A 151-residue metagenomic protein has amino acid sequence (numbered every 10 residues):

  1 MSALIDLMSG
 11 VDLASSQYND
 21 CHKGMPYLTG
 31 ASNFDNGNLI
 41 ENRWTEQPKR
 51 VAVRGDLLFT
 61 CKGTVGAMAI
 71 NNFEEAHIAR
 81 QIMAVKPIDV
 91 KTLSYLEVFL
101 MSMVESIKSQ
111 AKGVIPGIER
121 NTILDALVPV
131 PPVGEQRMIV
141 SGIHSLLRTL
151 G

Functional and structural regions predicted by a protein language model:
M1-D12, P129-G151: Non-catalytic DNA-recognition/assembly elements of restriction-modification systems
S2-Q17, G24-R54: Sequence-specific dsDNA recognition surfaces
A14-S16, I70-N72, Q81, Q110-V114: Short beta-alpha junctions and helix-cap segments that line functional grooves
T29-A31, R43-M101, E119: A short beta-sheet element
A76-M83, G113-V133: A short glycine-rich beta-alpha junction/loop motif
M101-K108, L147: Short amphipathic alpha-helical signal-transduction/dimerization elements
